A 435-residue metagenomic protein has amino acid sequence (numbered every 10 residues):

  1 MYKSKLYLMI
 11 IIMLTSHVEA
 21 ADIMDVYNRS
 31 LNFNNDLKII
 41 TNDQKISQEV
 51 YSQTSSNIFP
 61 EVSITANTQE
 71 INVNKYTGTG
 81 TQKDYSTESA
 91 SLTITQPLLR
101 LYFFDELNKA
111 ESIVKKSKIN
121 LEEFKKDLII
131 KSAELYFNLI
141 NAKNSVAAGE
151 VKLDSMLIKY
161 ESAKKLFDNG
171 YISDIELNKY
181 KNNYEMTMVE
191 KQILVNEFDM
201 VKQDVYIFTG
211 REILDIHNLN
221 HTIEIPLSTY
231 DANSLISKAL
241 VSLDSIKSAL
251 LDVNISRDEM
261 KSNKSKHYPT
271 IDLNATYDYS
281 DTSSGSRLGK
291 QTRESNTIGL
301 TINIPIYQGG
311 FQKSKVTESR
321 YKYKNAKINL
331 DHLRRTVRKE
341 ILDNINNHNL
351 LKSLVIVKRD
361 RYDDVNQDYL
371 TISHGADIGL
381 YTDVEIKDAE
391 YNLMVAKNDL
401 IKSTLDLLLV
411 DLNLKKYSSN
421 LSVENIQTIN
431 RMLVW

Functional and structural regions predicted by a protein language model:
K5-T15: Sec-dependent N-terminal signal peptides
E19-S63, L98, S173, E212-N254 (+6 more regions): Bacterial Sec-pathway N-terminal export signals of envelope proteins
A21, D25, L121, D127-K238 (+6 more regions): Periplasmic alpha-helical coiled-coil/stalk elements that build and connect Gram-negative outer-membrane
D22, R29, D36, L99 (+25 more regions): Surface positions of alpha-helical coiled-coils, especially the charged/polar e/g heptad sites that form inter-helical
N28-K38, K45-P60, L92-K109, I119-K126 (+6 more regions): A glycine-/polar-enriched beta->alpha junction
I39-T54, F124, L128-G149, I158 (+5 more regions): Amphipathic alpha-helical coiled-coil segments
T65-Q96, N220-T229, K261, N274-Q308 (+2 more regions): Small/polar, glycine/serine/threonine/aspartate-rich low-complexity segments that form flexible
L235-S280: Acidic, glycine-rich loop-and-beta core segments that form the ion-binding/anion-interacting portion of active sites
